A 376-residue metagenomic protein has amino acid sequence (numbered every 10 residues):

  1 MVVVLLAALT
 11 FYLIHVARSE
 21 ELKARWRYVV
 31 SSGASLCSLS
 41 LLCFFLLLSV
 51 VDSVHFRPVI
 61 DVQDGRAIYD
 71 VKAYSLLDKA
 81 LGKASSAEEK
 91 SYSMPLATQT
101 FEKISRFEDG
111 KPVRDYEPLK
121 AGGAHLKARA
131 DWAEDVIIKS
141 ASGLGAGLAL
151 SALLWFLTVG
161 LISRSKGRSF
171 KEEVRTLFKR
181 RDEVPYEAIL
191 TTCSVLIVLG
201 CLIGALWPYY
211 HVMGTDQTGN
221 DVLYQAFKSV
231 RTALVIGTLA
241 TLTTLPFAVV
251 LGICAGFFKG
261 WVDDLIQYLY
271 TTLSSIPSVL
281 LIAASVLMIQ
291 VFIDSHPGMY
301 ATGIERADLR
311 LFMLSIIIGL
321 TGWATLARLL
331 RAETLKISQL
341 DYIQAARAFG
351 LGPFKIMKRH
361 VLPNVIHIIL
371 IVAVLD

Functional and structural regions predicted by a protein language model:
M1-T244: Gly/Trp-centered helix-boundary motif
A34, T158-V159, I189-L199, T215-D376: Alpha-helical transmembrane segments of integral membrane proteins, especially multi-pass inner/plasma-membrane
